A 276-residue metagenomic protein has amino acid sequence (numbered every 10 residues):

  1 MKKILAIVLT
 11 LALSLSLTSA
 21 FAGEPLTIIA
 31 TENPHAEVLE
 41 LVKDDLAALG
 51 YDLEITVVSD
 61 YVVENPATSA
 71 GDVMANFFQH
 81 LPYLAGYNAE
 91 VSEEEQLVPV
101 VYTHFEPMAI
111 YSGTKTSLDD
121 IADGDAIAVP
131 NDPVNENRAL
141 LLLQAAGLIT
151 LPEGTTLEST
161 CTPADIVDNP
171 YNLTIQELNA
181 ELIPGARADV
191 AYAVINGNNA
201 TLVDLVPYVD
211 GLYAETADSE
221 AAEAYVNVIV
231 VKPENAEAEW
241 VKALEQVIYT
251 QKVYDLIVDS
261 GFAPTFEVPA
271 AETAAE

Functional and structural regions predicted by a protein language model:
G23-N33, Y51-V57, D125-I127: Short, well-ordered beta-strand elements
T56-P66, T156-G185: Short helix-initiation/N-cap motifs at beta->coil->alpha
Y61-E93, T201-D204: Pocket-flanking alpha-helical
S69-Q79, D125, L148, P170-L173 (+1 more regions): Alpha-to-beta junction loops
G86-V100, G113-T116, D189, V194 (+1 more regions): Ligand-binding "clamshell"
Q96-I149: A conserved helix-loop-strand patch within extracytoplasmic ligand-binding domains of the periplasmic binding
E106-L118, A224-A238: A bilobed periplasmic-binding-protein/Venus flytrap-type ligand-binding module shared by bacterial periplasmic
P130-G147, P152-S159, K242-E276: Ligand-binding clefts/hinges and TM-proximal coupling segments of bilobed small-molecule sensing domains
